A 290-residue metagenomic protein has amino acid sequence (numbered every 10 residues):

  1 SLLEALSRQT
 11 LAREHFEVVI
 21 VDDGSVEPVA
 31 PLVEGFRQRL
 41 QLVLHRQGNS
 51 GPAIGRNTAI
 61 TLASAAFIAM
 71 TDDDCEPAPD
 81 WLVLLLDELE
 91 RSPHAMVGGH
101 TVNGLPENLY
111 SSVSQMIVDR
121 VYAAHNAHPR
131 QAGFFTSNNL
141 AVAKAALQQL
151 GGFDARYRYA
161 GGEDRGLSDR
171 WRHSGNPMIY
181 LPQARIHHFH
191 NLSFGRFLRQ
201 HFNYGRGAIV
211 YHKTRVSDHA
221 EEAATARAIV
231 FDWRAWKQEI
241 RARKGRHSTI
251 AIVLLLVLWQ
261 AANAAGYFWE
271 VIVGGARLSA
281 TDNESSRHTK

Functional and structural regions predicted by a protein language model:
L3-R46: Acidic donor-binding segment of Leloir-type glycosyltransferases
Q47-A63: Glycine-rich, basic loop-to-helix element that forms the pyrophosphate-binding segment of sugar-nucleotide handling
I68: Short aromatic/hydrophobic "clamp" motif used to bind/position activated sugar donors
D72-E76: The conserved acidic donor/metal-binding loop of glycosyltransferases
D80-S111: Conserved donor NDP-sugar-binding/catalytic core segment of glycosyltransferases
N103, A123-A145, R158-A160, G166: A recurrent flexible, glycine/aromatic-enriched loop bordering the glycosyltransferase active site that acts as
G133, Q148-R172, N176-Y180, A184-H187: Donor nucleotide-sugar recognition loop
M178-G266: Active-site-adjacent helix/loop segment of glycosyltransferases that harbors family-specific signature motifs
